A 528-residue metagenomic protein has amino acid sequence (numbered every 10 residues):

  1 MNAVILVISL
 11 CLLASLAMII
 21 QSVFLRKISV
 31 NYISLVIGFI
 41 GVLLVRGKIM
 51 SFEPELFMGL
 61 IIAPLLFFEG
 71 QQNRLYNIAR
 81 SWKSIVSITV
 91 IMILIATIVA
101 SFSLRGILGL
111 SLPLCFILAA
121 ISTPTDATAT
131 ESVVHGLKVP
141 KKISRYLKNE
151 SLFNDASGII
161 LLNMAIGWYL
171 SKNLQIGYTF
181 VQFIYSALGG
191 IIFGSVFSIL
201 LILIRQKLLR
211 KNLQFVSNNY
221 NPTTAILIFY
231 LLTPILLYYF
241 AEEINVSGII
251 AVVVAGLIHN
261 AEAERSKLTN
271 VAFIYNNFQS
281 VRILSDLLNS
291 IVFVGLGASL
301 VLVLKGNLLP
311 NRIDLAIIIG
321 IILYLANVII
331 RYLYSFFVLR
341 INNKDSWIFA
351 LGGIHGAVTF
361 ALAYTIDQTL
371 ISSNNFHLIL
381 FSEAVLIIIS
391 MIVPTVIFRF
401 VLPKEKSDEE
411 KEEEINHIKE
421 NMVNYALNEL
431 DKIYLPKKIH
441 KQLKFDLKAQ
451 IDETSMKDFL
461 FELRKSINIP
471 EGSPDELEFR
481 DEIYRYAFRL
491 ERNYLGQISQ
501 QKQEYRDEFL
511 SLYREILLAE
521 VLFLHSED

Functional and structural regions predicted by a protein language model:
M1-E412, F479, Q500-L512, A519-D528: Transmembrane helical cores of multi-pass secondary ion antiporters/exchangers
E410-D528: Cytosolic C-terminal regulatory domains/tails of membrane transporters and channels
